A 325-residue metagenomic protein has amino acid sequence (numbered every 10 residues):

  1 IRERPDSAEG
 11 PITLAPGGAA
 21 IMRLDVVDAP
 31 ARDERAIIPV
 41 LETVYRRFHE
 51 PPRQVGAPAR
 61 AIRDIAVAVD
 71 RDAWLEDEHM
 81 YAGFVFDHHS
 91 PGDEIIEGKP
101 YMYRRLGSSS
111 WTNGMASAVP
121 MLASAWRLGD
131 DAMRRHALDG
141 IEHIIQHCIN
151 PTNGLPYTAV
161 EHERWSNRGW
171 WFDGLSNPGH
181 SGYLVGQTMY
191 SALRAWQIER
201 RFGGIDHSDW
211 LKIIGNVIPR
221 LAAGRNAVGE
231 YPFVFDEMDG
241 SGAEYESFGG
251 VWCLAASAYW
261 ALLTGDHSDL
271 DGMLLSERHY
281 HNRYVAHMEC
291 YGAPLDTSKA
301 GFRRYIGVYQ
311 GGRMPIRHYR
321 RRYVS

Functional and structural regions predicted by a protein language model:
I1-H180, Q187, R194-K212, P219-R220 (+1 more regions): Carbohydrate-recognition beta-sandwich/jelly-roll modules in extracellular/periplasmic carbohydrate-active proteins
A66-Y81, I218-N226, E230, T264 (+2 more regions): Non-catalytic carbohydrate-binding regions of carbohydrate-active enzymes
L106-W126, S176-Q197, G240-L262, S298-S325: Well-ordered alpha-helical segments within folded domains of soluble proteins
I145-T152, E244-E246, V285-A286, G301-R303: Eukaryote-specific, cytoplasm-facing alpha-helical/coiled-coil scaffolding segments in long proteins
P156, R200, G204, G229-F233 (+1 more regions): Structured alpha-helical bundle/scaffold domains in large eukaryotic membrane-trafficking regulators
A159-W170, Y231-S241, A293-G301: Short linear capping/connector segments at secondary-structure termini
G203-D206, I218-N226, F235-G249, H281: Alpha-solenoid helical repeat scaffolds
